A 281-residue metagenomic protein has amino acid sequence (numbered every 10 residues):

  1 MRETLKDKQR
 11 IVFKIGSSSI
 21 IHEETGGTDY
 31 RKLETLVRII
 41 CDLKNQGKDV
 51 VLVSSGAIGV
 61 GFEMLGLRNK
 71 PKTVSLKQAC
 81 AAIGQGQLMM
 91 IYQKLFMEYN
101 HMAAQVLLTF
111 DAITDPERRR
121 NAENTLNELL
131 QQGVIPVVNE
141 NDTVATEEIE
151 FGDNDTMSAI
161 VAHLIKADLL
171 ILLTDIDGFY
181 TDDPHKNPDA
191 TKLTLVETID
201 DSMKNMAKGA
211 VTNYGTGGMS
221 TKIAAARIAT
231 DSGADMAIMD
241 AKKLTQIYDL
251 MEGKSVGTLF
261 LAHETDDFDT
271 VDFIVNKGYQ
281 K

Functional and structural regions predicted by a protein language model:
M1-K70, V74-M102, V106-K281: C-terminal catalytic "cap/lid" subdomain
